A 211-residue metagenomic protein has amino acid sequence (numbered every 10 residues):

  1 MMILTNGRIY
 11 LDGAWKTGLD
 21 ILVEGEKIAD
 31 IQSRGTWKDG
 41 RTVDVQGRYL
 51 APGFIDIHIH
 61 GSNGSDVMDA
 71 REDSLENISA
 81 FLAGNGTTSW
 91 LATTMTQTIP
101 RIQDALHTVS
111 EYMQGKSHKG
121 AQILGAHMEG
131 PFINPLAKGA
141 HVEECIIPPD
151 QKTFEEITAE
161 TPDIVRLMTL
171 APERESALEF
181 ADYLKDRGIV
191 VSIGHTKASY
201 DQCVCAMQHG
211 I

Functional and structural regions predicted by a protein language model:
M1-W37: N-terminal metal-binding scaffold of metallo-dependent hydrolase/deaminase domains
M2-N6, W37-E76, A80: Replace "His-x-His-based motif
G7, I21, E26, G47 (+4 more regions): Divalent metal-coordination and catalytic microenvironments
G40-R41, Q46, A105-G120, V204-Q208: Short amphipathic alpha-helices and their capping/turn segments at secondary-structure boundaries
Y49-G64, H127-G139, E175-D182: N-terminal small/glycine-rich loop or linker at the start of catalytic domains across soluble metabolic enzymes
H60, E76-A105, A121-N134, T161-E173 (+2 more regions): Divalent metal-dependent hydrolysis catalytic cores, especially in the metallo-beta-lactamase
G61-E72, A140-I147, V190-G194: Active-site mouth loops of central-metabolism enzymes
Y112, I147-I211: Histidine/acidic residue-rich metal-binding segments in metalloenzymes
